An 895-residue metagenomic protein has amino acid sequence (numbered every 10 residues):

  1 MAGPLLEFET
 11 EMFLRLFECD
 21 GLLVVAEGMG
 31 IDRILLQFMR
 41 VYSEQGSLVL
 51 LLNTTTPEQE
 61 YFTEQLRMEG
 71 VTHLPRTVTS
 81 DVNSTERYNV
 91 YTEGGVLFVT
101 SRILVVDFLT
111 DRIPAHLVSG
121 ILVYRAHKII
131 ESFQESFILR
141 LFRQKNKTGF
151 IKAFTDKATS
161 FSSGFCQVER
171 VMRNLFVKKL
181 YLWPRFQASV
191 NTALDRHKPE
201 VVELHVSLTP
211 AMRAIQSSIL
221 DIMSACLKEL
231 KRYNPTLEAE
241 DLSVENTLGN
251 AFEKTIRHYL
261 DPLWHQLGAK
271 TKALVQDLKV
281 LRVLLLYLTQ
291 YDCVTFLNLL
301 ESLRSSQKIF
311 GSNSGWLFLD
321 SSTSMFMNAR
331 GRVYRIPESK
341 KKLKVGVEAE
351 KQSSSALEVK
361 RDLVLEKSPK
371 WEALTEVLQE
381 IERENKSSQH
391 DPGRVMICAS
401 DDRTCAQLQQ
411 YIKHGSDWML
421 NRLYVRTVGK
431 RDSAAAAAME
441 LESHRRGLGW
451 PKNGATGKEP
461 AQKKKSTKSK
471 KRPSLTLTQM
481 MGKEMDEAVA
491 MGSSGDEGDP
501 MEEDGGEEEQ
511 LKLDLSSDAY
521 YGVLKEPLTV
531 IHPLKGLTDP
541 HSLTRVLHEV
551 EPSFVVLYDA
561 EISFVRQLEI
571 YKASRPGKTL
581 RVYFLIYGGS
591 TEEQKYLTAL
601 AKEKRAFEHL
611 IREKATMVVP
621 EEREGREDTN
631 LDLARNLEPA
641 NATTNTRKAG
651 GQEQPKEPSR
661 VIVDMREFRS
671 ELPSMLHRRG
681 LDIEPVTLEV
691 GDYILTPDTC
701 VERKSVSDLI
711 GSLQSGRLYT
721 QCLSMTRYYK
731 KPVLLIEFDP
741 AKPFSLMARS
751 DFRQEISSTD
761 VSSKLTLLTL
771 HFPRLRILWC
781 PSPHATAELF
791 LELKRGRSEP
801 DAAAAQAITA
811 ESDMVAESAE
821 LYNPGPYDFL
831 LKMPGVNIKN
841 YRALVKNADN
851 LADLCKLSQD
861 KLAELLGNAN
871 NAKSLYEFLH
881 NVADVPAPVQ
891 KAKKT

Functional and structural regions predicted by a protein language model:
M1-R67, S80-D81, V106-T110, F133-F150 (+3 more regions): Helicase motor interdomain insertion/brace
R67-V105: Inter-Walker segment of RecA-like/P-loop motor cores
V90-F108, P369-A373, E526-K535: Conserved helicase/translocase P-loop NTPase motor core
E93, L109-G120, T544-V550: Short basic/glycine-enriched coil/helix segment immediately N-terminal to the Walker B
E131-S132, I412-R623, E627: Conserved RecA-like P-loop NTPase helicase motor core
E372, V555, T643-P685, D692 (+1 more regions): Acidic-basic catalytic patches of nuclease active cores, encompassing PD-(D/E)XK and other metal-cofactor nuclease
S659-V661, M665-F668, D682-G835, K839-N840 (+1 more regions): Extended, alpha-helix-rich binding/interface surfaces that flank or overlap catalytic cores and mediate recognition
D801-T895: C-terminal extensions
